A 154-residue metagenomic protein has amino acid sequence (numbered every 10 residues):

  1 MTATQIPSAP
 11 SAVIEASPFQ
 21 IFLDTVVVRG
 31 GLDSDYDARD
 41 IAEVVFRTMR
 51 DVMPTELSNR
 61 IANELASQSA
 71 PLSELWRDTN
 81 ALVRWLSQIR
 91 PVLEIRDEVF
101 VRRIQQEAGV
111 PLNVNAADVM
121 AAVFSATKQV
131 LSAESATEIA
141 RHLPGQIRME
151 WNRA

Functional and structural regions predicted by a protein language model:
T2-A154: General marker for long, soluble alpha-helical cores
